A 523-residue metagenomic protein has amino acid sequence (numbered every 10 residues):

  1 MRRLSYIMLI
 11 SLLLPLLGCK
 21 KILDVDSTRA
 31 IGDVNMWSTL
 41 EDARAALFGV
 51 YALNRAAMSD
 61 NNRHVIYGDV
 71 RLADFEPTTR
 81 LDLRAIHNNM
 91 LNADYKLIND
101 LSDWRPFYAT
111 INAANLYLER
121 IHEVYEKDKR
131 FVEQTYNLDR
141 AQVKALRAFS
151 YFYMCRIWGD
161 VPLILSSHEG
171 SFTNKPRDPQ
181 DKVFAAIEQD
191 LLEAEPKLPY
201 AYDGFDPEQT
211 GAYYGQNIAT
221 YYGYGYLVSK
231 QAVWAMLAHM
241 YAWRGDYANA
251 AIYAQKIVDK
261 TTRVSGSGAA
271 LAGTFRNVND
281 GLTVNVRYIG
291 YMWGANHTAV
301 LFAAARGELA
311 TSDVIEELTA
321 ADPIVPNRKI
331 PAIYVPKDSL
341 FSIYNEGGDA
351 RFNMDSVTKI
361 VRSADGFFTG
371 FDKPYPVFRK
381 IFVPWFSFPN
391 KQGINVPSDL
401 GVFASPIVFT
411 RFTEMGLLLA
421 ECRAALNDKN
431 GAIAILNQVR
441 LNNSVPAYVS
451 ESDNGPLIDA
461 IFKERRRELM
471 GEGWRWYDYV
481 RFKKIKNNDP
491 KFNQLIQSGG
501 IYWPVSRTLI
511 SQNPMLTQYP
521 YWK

Functional and structural regions predicted by a protein language model:
C19-R71, L91-L97, A251-A254, A447 (+1 more regions): Membrane-proximal, proline-rich intrinsically disordered regions
V34, R63-P77, D203-Q231, A235-L318 (+1 more regions): Short, surface-exposed recognition loops and adjoining beta-strand edges that mediate ligand/DNA contacts, enriched
R44, F48, A52-A56, D82-W158 (+5 more regions): Conserved, well-structured interaction surfaces
L47, I111-A114, F184, L191 (+3 more regions): Inward-facing hydrophobic residues that define packing positions of alpha-helical scaffold repeats
H87, K96-L101, Q255-K429, K483-K523: Elongated scaffold/linker segments in the mid-to-C-terminal portions of large proteins
